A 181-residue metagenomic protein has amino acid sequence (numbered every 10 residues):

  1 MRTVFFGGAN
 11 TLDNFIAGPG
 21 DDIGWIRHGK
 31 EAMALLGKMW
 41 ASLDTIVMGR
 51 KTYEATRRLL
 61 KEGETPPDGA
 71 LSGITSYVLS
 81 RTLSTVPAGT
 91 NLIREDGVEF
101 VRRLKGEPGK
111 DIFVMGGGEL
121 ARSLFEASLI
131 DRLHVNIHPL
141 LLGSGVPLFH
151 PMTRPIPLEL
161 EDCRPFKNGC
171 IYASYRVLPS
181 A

Functional and structural regions predicted by a protein language model:
M1-A181: Enzymes that bind and transform nitrogen-containing heteroaromatic metabolites
